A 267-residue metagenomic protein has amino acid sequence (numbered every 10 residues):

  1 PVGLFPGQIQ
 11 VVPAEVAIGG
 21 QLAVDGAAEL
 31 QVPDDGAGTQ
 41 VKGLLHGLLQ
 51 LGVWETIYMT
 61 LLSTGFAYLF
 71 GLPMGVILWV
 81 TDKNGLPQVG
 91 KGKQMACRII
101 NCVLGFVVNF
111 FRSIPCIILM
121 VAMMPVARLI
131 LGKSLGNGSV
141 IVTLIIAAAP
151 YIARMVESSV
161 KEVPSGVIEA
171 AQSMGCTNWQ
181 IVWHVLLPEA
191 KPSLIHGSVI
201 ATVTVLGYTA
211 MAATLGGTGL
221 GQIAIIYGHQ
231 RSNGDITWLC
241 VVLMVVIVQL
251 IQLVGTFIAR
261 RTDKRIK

Functional and structural regions predicted by a protein language model:
G7, A23, A28-L51, K83-R98 (+1 more regions): Transmembrane alpha-helical segments of polytopic membrane transport and secretion proteins
A14-A17, A27-A28: Short linear motifs in low-complexity or flexible loops
L49, V53, I57, V103 (+6 more regions): Hydrophobic alpha-helical elements at and bordering transmembrane segments of multi-pass membrane proteins
Q50-K161, H196-V205, L243-I251: Membrane-water interface segments at the C-terminal ends of transmembrane alpha-helices in multi-pass inner-membrane
L61, N178-M211, G255: Transmembrane alpha-helices
I77-N84, S173, W238-K267: C-terminal transmembrane helix and the adjacent membrane-cytosol boundary/short C-terminal tail of inner/organellar
M155-L194, A224, K264: Short cytoplasmic-facing helical segments at TM-TM junctions of multi-pass membrane proteins
Y208-M244, D263, K267: Glycine-rich helix-loop "coupling/hinge" segments at transmembrane-helix boundaries in multipass transporters
